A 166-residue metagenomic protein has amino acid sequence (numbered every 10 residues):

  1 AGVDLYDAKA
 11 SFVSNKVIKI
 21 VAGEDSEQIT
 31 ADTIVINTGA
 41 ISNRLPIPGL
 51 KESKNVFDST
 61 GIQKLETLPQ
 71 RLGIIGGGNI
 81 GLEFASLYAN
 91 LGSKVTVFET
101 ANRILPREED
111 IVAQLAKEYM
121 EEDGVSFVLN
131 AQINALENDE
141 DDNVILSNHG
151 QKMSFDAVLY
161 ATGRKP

Functional and structural regions predicted by a protein language model:
A1-I75, Q132, I145-P166: FAD-binding core/adjacent interface of flavoenzyme oxidoreductases
Q63-K64, P69-G73, N79-E140, N148: Rossmann-like dinucleotide-binding cores of NAD(P)H-dependent redox enzymes
